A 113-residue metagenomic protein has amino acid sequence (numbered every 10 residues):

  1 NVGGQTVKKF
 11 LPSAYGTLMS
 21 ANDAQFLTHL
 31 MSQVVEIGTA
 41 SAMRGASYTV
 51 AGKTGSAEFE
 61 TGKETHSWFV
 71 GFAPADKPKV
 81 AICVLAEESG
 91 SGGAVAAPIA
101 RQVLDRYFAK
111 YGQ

Functional and structural regions predicted by a protein language model:
N1-Y15, N22, M31-Q113: Active-site beta-strand/loop architecture of penicillin-binding DD-peptidases
